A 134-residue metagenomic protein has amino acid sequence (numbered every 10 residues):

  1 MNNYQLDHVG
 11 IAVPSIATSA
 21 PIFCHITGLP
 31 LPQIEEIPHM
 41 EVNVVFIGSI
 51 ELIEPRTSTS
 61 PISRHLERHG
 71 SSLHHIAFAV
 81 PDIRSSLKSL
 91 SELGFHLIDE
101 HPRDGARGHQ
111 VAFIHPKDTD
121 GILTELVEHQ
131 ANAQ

Functional and structural regions predicted by a protein language model:
M1-N2, V44-I47, L87-Q134: Vicinal oxygen chelate
N2-D7, T18-P21: Short helix/turn-capping signatures at newly exposed starts of structured segments
L6-D7, L29-H39, T57-H74, L93 (+1 more regions): A cross-kingdom feature marking solvent-exposed beta-strand/loop segments within repeated, beta-rich binding/scaffold
L6-P14, V44-G48, I62-S89: Vicinal oxygen chelate
S19, L29-P30, I50-L52, S60-P61 (+1 more regions): Short loop/beta submotifs within extracellular cysteine-rich repeat domains
S19-C24, L90: Conserved active-site tyrosine of GNAT-family acetyltransferases
E35-P55: Generic amphipathic, hydrophobic interface segment in small proteins and small subunits
I53-T59, L126-H129: Amphipathic N-proximal alpha-helical interface segments
